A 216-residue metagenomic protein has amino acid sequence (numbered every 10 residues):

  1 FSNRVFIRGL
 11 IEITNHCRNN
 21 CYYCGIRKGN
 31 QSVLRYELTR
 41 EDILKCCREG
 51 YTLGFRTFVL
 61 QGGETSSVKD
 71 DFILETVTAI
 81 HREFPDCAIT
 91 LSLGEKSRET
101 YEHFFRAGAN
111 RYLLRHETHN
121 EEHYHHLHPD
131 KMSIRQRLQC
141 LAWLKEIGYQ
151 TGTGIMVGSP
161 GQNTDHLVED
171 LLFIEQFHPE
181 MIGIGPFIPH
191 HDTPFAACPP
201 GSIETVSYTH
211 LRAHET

Functional and structural regions predicted by a protein language model:
F1-I7: An N-cap/entry alpha-helix motif that binds or orients negatively charged groups
R8-D42: Canonical Radical SAM [4Fe-4S] cluster-binding loop centered on the CxxxCxxC motif and its immediate flanking residues
C21, L114, L144, I174: Conserved, mostly hydrophobic/aromatic
K28-I43, G50-D71, T76-L141, Q150-V157 (+1 more regions): Core AdoMet radical
T65-S67, C140-D165, G185-G201: Conserved strand-turn element in the central/C-terminal portion of the radical SAM core barrel that lines
I73-T76, V168, G201-E204: Charged helix-capping and loop-helix junction motifs
T100-Y101, G161-F173: Catalytic cores of alpha/beta
T209-T216: Conserved small/polar residues in nucleotide/adenosyl-binding loops
